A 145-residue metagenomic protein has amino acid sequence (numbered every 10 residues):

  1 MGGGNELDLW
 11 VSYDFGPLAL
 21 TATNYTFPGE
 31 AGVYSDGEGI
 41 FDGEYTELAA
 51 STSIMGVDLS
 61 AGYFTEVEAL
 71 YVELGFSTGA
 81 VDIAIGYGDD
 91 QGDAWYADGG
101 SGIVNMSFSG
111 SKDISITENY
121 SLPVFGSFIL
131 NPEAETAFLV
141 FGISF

Functional and structural regions predicted by a protein language model:
M1-E6, A31-Y45, A61-E73, D89-M106 (+1 more regions): Solvent-exposed loop/turn segments connecting transmembrane beta-strands in outer-membrane beta-barrel proteins
M1-N24, S77-I83, Y87: Glycine- and aromatic-enriched membrane insertion/assembly motifs of diderm outer-membrane and organelle channel
S12, T21-Y25, D58-F64, A84-G88 (+3 more regions): Transmembrane beta-strands of outer-membrane beta-barrel proteins
Y13-P17, T52-I54, V67, F76-A80 (+1 more regions): A generic beta-sheet turn/junction motif
F15-A50, I54, D58: Ordered, amphipathic secondary-structure segments that act as subunit-interaction surfaces in large macromolecular
S51-G56, F76-I83, S111-V124: Short loop/turn motifs that connect adjacent beta-strands in outer-membrane beta-barrel proteins
T52, F108-G110, I114, P132-F145: Outer-membrane beta-barrel "beta-signal"
A80, W95, N119, P123 (+2 more regions): Flexible, glycine-rich linker and terminal segments associated with outer-membrane beta-barrel/transport systems
